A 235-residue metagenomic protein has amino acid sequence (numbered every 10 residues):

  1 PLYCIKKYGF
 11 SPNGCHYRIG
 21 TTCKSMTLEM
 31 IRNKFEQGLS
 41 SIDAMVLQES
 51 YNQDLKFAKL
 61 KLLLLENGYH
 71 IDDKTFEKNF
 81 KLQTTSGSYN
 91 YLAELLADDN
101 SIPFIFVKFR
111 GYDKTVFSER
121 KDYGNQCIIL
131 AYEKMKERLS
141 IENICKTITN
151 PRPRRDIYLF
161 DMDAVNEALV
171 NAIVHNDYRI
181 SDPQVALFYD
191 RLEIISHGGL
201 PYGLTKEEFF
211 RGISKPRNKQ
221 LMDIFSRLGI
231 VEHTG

Functional and structural regions predicted by a protein language model:
P1-G235: Conserved N-terminal catalytic/coupling substructures associated with nucleotide/phosphate chemistry
